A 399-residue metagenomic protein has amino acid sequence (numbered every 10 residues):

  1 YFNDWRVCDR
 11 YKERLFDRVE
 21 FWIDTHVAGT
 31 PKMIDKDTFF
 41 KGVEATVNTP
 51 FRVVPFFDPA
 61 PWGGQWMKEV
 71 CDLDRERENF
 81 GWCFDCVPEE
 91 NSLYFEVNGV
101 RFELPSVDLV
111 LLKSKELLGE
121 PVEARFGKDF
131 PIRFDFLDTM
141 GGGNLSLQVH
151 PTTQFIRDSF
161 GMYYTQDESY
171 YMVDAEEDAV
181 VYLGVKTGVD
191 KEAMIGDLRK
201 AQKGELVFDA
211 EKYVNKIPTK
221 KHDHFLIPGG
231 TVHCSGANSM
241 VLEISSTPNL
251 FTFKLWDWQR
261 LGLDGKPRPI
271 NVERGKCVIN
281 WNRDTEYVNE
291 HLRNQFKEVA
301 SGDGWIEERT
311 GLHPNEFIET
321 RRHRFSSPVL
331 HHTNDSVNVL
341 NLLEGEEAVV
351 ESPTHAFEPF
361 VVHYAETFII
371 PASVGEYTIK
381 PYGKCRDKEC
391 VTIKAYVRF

Functional and structural regions predicted by a protein language model:
F2-E192, D257-E298, T320-R322, C390 (+1 more regions): Transition-metal
T139-N144, T152, A175-D178, T231-L250 (+3 more regions): Ligand-binding loop in jelly-roll beta-barrel domains
D174-P228: Intrinsically disordered, low-complexity linker/loop segments enriched in Gly/Pro and charged/polar residues
E205-W258: Loop-centered beta-sheet repeat module
Y213-L226, E351-V374: Short acidic-glycine-tyrosine-enriched beta hairpin
S327-T333: Surface-exposed ligand/attachment interfaces on beta-rich extracellular proteins
V329, G345-E351: Short beta-strand segments in beta-sandwich/barrel cores
